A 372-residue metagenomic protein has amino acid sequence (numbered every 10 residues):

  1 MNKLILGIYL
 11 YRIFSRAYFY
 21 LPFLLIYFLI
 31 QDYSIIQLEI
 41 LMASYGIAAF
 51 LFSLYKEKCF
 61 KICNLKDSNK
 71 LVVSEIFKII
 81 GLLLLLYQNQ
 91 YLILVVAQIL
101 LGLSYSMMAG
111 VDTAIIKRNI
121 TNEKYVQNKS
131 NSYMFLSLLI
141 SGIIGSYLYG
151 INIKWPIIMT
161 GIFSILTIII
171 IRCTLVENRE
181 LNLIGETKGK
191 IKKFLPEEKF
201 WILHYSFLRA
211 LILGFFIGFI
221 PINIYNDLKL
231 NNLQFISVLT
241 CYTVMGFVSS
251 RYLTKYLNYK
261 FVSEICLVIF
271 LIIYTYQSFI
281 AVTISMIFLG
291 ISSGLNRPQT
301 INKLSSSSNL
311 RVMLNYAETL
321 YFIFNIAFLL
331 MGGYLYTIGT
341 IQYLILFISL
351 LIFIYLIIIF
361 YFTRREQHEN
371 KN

Functional and structural regions predicted by a protein language model:
M1-F50, E198-L239, E318: Helix-loop boundary and gating motifs at the non-cytosolic
M1-N2, T174-L208: Juxtamembrane intracellular "pre-TM" segments in multi-pass secondary transporters
I47-L54, S137, F235-L257: Transmembrane alpha-helices of Major Facilitator/SLC transporters
N69-L84, Y259-Y274: Structural signature of the two symmetry-related core transmembrane helices
I99-M134: Cytoplasmic helix-loop-helix junction between adjacent transmembrane helices in 12-TM secondary transporters
W155-R172, Y343-Y361: Symmetry-related core transmembrane helices of the 12-TM Major Facilitator Superfamily/SLC fold
K260-R297: C-terminal transmembrane helical hairpin of 12-TM major facilitator-type secondary transporters
S308-G339: A late C-terminal transmembrane helix in Major Facilitator Superfamily
